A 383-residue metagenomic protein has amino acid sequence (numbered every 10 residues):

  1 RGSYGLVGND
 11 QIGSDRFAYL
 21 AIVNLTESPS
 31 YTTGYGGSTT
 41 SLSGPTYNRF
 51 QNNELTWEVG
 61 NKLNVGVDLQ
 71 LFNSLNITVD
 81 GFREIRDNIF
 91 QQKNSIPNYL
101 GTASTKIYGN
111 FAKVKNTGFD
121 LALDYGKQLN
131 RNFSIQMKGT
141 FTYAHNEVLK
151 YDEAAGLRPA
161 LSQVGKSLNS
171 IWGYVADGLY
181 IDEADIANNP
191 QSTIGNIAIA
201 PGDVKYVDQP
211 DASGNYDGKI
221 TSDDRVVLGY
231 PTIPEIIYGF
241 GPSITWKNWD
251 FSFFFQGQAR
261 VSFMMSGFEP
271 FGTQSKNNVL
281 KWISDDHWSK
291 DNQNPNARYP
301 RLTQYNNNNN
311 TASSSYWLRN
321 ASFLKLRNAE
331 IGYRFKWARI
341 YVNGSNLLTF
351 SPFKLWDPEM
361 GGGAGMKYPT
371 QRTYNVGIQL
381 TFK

Functional and structural regions predicted by a protein language model:
R1-E58, D80-V114: Solvent-exposed loop/turn elements at secondary-structure boundaries
G2-Y4, L63-L71, L75-R83, F119-K127 (+6 more regions): Membrane-embedded beta-strands that build the outer-membrane beta-barrel scaffold
G5-Q11, F72-S74, E84-N88, N116 (+5 more regions): Structural signature of outer-membrane beta-barrel domains
D15-R16, G109-A112, G126-T232: Conserved small-residue
R16-N24, N94-A103, D152-S162, F268-N277 (+1 more regions): Flexible, surface-exposed loop regions and adjacent strand-edge segments of Gram-negative outer-membrane beta-barrel
S28-N76, K106-N130, S167-G173, P231-I236 (+1 more regions): Outer-membrane beta-barrel signature, preferentially recognizing the C-terminal barrel domain of Gram-negative
Y108-N116, A160-I186, H287, N292-R298 (+2 more regions): C-terminal beta-signal and terminal closure region of outer-membrane beta-barrel proteins
Q258-R339, G344: Extracytoplasmic gating/loop element in the C-terminal half of outer-membrane beta-barrel translocons and assembly
